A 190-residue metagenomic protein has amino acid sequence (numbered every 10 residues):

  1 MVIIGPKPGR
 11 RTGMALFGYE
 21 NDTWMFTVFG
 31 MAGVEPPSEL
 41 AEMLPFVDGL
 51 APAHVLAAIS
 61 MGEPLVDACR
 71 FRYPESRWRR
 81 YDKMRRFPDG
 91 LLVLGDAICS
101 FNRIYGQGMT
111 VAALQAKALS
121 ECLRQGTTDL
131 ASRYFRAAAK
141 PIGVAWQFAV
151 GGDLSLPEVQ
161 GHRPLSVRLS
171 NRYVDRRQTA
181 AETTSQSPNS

Functional and structural regions predicted by a protein language model:
M1, G9-T12, W78, R163-S166 (+1 more regions): Short alpha-helical segments and helix-capping/turn motifs at coil-helix boundaries
M1-G33, Q147-V150: Active-site substrate-recognition segment that forms the wall of the catalytic cavity or substrate channel
T12, T23, T27, T110 (+3 more regions): Residue-identity detector for threonine
L16, T110, V167-R168: Short helix-capping and inter-helix turn/linker motifs at the boundaries of alpha-helical repeat units
D22, V34-A118, C122-P141, A145: FAD/FMN-dependent oxidoreductases across multiple families
S120-S190: C-terminal helical "tail/cap" subdomain of flavin- and related membrane-associated enzymes
